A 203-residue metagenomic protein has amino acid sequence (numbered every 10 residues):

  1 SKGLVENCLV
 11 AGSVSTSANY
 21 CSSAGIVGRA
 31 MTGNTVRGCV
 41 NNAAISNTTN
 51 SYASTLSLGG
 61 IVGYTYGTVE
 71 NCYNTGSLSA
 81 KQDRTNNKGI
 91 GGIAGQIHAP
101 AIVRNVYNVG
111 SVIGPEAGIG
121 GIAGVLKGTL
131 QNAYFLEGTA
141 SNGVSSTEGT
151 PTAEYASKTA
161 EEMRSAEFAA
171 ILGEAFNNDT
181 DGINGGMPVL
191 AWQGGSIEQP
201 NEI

Functional and structural regions predicted by a protein language model:
S1-I203: Predominantly extracellular beta-rich ligand-binding scaffolds that present long acidic/polar faces for carbohydrate
